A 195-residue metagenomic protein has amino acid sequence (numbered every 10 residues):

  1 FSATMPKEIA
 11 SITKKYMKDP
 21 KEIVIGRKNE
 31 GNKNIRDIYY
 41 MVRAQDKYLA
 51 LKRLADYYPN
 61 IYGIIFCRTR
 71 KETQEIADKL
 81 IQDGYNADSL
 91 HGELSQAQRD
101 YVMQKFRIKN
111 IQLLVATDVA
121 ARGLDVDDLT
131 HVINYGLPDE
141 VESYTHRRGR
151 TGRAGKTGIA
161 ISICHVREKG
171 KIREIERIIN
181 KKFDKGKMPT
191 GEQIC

Functional and structural regions predicted by a protein language model:
F1-C195: Conserved helicase RecA-like core
